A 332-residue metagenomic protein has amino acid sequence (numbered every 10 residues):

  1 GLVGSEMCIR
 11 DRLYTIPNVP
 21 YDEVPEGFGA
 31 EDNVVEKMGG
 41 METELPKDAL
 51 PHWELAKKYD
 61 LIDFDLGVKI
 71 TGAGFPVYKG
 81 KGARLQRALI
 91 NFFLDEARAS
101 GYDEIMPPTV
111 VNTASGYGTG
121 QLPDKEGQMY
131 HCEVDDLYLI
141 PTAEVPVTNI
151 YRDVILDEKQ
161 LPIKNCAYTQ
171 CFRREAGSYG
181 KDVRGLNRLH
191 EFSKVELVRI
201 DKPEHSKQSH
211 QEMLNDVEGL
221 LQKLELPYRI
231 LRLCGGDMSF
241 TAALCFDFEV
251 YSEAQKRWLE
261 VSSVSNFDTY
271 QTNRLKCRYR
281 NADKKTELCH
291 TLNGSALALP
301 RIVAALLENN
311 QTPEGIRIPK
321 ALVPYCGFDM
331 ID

Functional and structural regions predicted by a protein language model:
G1-G4, I9: Single conserved hydrophobic/aromatic residue that forms the stacking wall/gate of nucleotide- or nucleobase-binding
R10-E23: Short amphipathic coiled-coil heptad-repeat segments
Y21-E44: Extended amphipathic alpha-helical scaffolds
M38-D332: TRNA-recognition modules of translation machinery and tRNA-sensing kinases, especially anticodon-binding
